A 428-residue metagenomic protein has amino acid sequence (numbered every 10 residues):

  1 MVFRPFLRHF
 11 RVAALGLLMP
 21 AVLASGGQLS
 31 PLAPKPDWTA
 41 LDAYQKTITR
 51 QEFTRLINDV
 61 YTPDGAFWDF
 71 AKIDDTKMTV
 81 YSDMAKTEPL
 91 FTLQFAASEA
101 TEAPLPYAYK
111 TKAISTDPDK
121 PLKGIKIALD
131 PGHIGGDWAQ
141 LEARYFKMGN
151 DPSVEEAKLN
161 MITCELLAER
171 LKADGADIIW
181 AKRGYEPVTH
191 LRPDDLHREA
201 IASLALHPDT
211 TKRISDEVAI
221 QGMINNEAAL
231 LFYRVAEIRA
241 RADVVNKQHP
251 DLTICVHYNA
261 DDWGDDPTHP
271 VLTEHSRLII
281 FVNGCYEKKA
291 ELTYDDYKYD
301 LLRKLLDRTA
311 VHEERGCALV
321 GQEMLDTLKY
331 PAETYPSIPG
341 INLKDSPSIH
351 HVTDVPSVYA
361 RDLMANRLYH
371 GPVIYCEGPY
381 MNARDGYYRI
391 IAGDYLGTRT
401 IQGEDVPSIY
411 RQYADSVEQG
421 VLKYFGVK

Functional and structural regions predicted by a protein language model:
F3-H9, G26-K428: Catalytic-site microenvironment of enzymes that process N-acetyl-hexosamine-containing cell-wall polysaccharides
A13-V22: Bacterial N-terminal signal peptides
